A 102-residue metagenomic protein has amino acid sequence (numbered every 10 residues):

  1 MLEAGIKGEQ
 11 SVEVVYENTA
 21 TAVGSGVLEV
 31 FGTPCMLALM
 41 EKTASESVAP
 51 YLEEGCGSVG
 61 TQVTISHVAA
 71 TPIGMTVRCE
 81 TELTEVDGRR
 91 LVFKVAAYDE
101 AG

Functional and structural regions predicted by a protein language model:
M1-T33: Catalytic strand-loop segment that frames the active site of acyl-thioester-processing enzymes
S11-E13, T64-S66, E80-E82, K94-A96: Residue-level recognition of well-ordered beta-strand positions that form the cores of beta-sheet-rich folds across
M36: Hydrophobic (often cysteine-bearing) scaffold residues that line and stabilize catalytic clefts of nucleotide/cofactor
S45-R78: Hydrophobic beta-strand-centered segment that forms part of the acyl-chain substrate-binding groove
P72-I73, T84-G102: HotDog/MaoC-like acyl-thioester-processing domains
